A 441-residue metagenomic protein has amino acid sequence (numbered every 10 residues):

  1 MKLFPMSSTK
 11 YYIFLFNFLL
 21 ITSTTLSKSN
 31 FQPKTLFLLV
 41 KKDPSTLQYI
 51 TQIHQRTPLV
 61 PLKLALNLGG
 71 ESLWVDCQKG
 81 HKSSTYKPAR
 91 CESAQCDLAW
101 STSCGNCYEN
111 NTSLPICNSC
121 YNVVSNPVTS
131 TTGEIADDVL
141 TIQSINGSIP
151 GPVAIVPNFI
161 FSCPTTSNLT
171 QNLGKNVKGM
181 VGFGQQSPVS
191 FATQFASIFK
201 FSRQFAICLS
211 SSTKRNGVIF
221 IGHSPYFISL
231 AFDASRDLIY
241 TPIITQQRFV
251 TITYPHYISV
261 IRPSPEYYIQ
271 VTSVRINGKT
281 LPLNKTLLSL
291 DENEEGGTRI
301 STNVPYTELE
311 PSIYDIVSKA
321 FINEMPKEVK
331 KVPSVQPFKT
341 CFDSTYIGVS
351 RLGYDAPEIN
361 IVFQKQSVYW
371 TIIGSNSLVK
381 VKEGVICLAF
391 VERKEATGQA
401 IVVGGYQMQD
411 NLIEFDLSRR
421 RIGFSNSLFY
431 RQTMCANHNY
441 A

Functional and structural regions predicted by a protein language model:
K2-Y12, N17-S29, K41-L47, Q55-L59 (+8 more regions): Aspartic protease catalytic domain
K10-I21, T25-F37, K82-C91, A99: N-terminal leader/early-domain signal
F31-K42, T102, L114, V123 (+2 more regions): Generic detection of short hydrophobic beta-strand segments and adjacent strand-loop junctions
Q32-F37, P115-S125, V189, T253-H256 (+1 more regions): Short Pro/Gly-enriched beta-strand edge/turn motifs at strand-loop
P44-F159, C163-N176: Signature of the N-terminal lobe/flap region of pepsin-like aspartyl proteases
H81-G105, F195-S197, R203, F232-T241 (+1 more regions): Cytochrome P450 catalytic domain signature, combining two hallmark sequence patches
S125-I135, V139-E266, I361, Y369-L428: Glycine-rich flap/beta-hairpin and adjacent strands of clan AA aspartyl proteases
S148-P150, P282-K285: Short acidic, Gly/Pro-enriched loop/turn segments at secondary-structure junctions
